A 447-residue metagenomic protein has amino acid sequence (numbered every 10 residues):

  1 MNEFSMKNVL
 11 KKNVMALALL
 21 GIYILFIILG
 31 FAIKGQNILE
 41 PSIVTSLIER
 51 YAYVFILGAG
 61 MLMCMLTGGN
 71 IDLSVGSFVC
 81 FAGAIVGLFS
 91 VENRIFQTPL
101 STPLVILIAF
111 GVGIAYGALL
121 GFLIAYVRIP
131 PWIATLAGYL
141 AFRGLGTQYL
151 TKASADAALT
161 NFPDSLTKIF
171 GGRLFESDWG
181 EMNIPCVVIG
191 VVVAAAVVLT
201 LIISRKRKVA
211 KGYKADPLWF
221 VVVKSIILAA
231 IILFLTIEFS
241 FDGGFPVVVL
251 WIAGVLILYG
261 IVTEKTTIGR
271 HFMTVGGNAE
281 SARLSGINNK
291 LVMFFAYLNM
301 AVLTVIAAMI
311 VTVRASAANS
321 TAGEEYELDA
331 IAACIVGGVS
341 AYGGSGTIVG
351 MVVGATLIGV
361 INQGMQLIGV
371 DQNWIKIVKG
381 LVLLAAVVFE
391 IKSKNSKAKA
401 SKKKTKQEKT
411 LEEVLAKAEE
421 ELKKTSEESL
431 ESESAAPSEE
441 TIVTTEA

Functional and structural regions predicted by a protein language model:
M1-L29, S154, V197-V221, N288-L291 (+1 more regions): Cytosolic-side transmembrane-helix boundaries in multi-pass membrane proteins
N2-L57, N93-L104: Membrane-interfacial amphipathic/re-entrant helices at transmembrane-helix boundaries
F26-I27, F31, E40-N93, F122-W132 (+4 more regions): Single transmembrane alpha-helix segments in multi-pass membrane proteins
G35-S46, T147, T151, L235-V249 (+2 more regions): Inter-helical junctions in multi-pass inner-membrane proteins, predominant in energy-converting antiporter-like
F96-L140, V353: Alpha-helical transmembrane segments within multi-pass membrane transporters and channels
F142-T263, S320: Transmembrane helix-bundle core of multi-pass membrane transporters and related energy-transducing complexes
I203-D216, I257-Y297: Membrane-helix/interface signature in polytopic inner-membrane proteins
Y297-I310, R314-K379: Transmembrane alpha-helical segments in multi-pass inner-membrane proteins
